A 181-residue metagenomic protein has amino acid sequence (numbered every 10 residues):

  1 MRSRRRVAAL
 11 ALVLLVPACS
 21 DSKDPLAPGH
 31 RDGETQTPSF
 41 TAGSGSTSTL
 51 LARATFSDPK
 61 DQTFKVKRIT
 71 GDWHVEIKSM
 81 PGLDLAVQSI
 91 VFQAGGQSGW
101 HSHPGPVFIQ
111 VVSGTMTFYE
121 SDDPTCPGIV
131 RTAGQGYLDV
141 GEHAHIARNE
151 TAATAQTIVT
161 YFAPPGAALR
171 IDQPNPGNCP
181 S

Functional and structural regions predicted by a protein language model:
M1-A8: Bacterial N-terminal signal peptides that target proteins for export
L15-A18: C-terminal motif of bacterial Sec signal peptides marking the signal peptidase cleavage site
S20-D84, G128-V130, Q173-S181: A short, N-terminal "cap"/entry segment at the start of jelly-roll beta-barrel domains of the cupin/DSBH fold
S79-P81, S102, Q110, E150-T154: Extracellular/periplasmic catalytic domains that process cell-envelope and extracellular macromolecules
F92, S121-E142: Short acidic-glycine-tyrosine-enriched beta hairpin
H101-H103, H145: Histidine-centered divalent metal-coordination motifs
H103-P124, A133-Q135: Glycine- and acidic-residue-biased ligand/ion/polar-headgroup-sensing regions
R131-T132, G141-A168: Ligand-binding loop in jelly-roll beta-barrel domains
